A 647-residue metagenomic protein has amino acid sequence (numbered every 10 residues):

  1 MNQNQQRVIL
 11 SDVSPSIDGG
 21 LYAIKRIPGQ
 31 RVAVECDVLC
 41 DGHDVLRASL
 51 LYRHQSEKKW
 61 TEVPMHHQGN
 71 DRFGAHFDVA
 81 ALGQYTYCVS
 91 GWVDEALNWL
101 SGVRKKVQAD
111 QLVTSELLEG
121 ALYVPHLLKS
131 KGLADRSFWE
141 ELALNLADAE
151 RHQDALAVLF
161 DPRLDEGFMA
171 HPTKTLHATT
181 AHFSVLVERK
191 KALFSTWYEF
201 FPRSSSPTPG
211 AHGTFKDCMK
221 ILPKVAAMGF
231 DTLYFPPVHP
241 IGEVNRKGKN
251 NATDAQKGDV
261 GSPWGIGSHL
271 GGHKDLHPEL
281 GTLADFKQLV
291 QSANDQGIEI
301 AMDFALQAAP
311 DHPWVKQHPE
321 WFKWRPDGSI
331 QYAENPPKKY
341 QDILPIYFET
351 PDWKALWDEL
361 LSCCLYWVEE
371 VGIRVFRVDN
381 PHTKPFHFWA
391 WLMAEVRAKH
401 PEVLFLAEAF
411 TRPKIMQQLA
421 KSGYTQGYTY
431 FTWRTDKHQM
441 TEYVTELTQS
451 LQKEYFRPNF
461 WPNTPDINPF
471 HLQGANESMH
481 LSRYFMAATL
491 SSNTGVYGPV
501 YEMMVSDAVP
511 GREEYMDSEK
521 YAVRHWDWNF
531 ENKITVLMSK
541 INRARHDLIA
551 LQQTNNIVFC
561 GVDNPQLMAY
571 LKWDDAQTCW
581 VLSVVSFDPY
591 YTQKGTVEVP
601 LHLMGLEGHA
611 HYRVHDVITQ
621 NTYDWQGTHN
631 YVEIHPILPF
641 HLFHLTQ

Functional and structural regions predicted by a protein language model:
M1-S204, A211-D231, A293, K421-G423 (+3 more regions): Carbohydrate-interacting/catalytic domains
C36, F200, V225, F235 (+10 more regions): Conserved, mostly hydrophobic/aromatic
K191-G213, I241-L289, K316-K354, M516-H525: Aromatic- and acidic-residue-enriched carbohydrate-binding clefts of CAZyme catalytic domains
T196-Y198, L233-F235, I300-M302, F376 (+4 more regions): Hydrophobic faces of well-ordered beta-strands that scaffold small-molecule active sites in alpha/beta enzyme cores
L222-H239, G265-N335, A355-V371, V378: Substrate-binding cleft of carbohydrate-active enzyme catalytic domains
A309-W321, F386-A398, F410-M440, S506-R512: Substrate-binding cleft/loops of secretory-pathway carbohydrate-active enzymes
V315-W324, Y347-M416: Active-site neighborhood of glycoside hydrolase catalytic domains
N459-P465, P469-N532, F559: Aromatic/acidic polysaccharide-binding cleft in carbohydrate-active enzymes
